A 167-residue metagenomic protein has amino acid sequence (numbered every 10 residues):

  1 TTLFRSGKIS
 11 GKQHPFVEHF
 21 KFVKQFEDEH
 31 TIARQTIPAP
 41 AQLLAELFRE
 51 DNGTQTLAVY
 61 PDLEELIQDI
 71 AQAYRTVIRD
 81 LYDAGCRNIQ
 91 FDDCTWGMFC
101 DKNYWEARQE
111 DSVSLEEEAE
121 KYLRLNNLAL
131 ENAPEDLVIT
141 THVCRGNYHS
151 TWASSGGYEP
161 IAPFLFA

Functional and structural regions predicted by a protein language model:
T1-A167: Domain-level signal for soluble alpha/beta catalytic cores
